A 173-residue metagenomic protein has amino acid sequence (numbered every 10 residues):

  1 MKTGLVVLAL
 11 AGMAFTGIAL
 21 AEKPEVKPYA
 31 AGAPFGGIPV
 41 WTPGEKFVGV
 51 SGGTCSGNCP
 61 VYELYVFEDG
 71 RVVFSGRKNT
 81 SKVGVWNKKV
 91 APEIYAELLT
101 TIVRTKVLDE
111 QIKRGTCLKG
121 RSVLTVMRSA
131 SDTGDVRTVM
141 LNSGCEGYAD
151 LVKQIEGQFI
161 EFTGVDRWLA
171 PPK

Functional and structural regions predicted by a protein language model:
M1-G4: Positively charged n-region of N-terminal signal peptides that target proteins for export
V7-F15: Bacterial N-terminal signal peptides
L20-T54, L108-K173: Short, well-ordered, aromatic-rich surface patches in folded extracellular/luminal domains
C55, Y62, F67: Short, surface-exposed binding/anchoring microloops in extracellular/periplasmic proteins
N58-Y62, V83, L118-V123: Short, surface-exposed coil-to-beta transition loops
V66, L98, L124-T125: Residue-level detector of buried hydrophobic side-chain packing in well-ordered secondary-structure elements
E68-V72: Structural signal for glycine-centered tight turns and loop->strand junctions in beta-sheet-rich domains
V73-L108: A short-motif feature that recognizes glycine-rich, charge-decorated loops that bind or process nucleotide phosphates
